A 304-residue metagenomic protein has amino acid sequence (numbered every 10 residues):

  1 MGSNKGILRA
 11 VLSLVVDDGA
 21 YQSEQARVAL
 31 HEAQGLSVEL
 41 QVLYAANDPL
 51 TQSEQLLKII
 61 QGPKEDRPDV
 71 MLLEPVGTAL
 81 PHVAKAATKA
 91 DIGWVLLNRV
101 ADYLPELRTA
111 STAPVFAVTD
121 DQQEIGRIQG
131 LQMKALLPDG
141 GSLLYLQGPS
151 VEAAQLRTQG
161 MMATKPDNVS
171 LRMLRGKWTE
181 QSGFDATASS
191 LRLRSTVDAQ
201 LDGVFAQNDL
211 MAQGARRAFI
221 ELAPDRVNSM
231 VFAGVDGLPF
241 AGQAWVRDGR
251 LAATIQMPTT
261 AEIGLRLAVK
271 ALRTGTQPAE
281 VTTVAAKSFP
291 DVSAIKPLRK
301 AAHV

Functional and structural regions predicted by a protein language model:
M1-R9, K64, A87-A90, V304: Short, low-complexity disordered leader/linker segments with a strong preference for bacterial N-terminal type II
N4-V28, E32, Q41-L57, P75-T78 (+2 more regions): Extracytoplasmic "Venus flytrap"
G6, T164-K165, Q256-V304: Hinge/cleft segment of the Venus flytrap/periplasmic-binding protein
A20-L36, I125-Q129, E152-V169, S182-A186 (+1 more regions): Short, solvent-exposed amphipathic alpha-helices that sit in or adjacent to ligand/effector-binding or catalytic
A33-L50, S142-Y145, M162-F184, N228: Short beta-strand elements in bilobed, periplasmic/extracellular small-molecule ligand-binding domains
Q52, V115-S142, G183-T187, G237-G242 (+1 more regions): Hydrophobic alpha-helical segments within soluble ligand-binding/sensing domains
V70, E74-I92, G176-A244: Hydrophobic alpha-helical
V83-E124, P239-R247: Flexible loop/hinge segments that line or gate small-molecule binding clefts
